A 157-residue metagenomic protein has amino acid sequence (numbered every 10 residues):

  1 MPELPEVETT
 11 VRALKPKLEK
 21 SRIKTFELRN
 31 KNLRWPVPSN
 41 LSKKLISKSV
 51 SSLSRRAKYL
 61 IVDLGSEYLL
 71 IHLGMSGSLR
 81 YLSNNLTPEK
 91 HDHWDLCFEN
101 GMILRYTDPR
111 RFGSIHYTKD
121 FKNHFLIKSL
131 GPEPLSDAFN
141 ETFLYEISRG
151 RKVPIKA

Functional and structural regions predicted by a protein language model:
M1-G65, E146: Extended, highly charged segments
L69-A157: Phosphate/anion-contacting hairpin/loop surfaces
